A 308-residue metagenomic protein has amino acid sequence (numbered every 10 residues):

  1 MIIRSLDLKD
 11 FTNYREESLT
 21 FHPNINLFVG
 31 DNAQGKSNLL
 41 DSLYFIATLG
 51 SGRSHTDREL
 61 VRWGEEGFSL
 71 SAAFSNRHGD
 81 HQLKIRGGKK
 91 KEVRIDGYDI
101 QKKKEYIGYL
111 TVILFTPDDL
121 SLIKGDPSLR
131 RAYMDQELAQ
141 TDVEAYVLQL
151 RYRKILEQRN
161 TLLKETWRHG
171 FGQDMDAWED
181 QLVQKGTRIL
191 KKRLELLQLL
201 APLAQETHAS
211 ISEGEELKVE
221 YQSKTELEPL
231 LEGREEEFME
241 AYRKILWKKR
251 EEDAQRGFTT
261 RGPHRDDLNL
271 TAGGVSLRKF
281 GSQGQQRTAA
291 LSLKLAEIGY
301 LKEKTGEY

Functional and structural regions predicted by a protein language model:
M1-D31, H169-Q184, R188-Y308: Conserved NTPase motor "head" modules and their coupling/switch loops across ABC/AAA+ ATPases, GTPases, and GHKL ATPases
I25, L43, P117-D119, G274: ABC ATPase nucleotide-binding domain signature
G35-K36: Conserved lysine of the Walker
F45-D57, A296-T305: Post-Walker A helix-loop "phosphate-sensing" segment adjacent to the P-loop in P-loop NTPases
A47-L129, Y133, L138-A145, A201-E206 (+2 more regions): Nucleotide-state sensing region of NTPase/ATPase domains
L60-W63, Y152-I155, R193: Intracellular alpha-helical coupling/juxtamembrane segments of multi-pass membrane proteins
S121-L122, S128-H169, Q173-D176, D180-V183: Long, charged N-terminal accessory/stalk domains
